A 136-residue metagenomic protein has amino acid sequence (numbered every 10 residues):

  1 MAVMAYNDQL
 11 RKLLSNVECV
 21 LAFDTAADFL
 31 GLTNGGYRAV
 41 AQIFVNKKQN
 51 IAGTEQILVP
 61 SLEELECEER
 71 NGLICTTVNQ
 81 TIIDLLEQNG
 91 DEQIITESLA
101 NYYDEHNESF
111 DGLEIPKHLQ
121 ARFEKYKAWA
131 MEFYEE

Functional and structural regions predicted by a protein language model:
M1-N71, E105-S109: Short gly/ser-rich loop at a beta-strand->alpha-helix junction or flexible surface loop bordering the NTP-binding
A39, V59-E136: Hydrophobic alpha-helical interaction segments
